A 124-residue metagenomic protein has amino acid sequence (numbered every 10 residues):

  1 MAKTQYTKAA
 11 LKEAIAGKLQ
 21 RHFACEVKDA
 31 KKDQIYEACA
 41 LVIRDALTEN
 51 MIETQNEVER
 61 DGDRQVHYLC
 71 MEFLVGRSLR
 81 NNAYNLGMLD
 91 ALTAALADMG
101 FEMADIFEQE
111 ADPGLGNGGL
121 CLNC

Functional and structural regions predicted by a protein language model:
M1-C124: A conserved ligand/cofactor-binding region detector
